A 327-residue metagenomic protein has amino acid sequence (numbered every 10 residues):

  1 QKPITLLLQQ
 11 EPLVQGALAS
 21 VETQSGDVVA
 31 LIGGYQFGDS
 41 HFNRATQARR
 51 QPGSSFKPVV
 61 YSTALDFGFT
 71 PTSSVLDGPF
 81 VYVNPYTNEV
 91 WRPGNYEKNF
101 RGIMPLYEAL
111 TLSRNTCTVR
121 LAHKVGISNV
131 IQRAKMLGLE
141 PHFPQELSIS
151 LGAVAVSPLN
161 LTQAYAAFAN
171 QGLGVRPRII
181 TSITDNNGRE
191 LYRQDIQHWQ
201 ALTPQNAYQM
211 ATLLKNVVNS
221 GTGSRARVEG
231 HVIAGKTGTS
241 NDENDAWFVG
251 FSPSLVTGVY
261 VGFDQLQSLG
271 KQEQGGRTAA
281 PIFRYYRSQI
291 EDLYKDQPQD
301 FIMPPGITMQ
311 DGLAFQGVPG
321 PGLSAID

Functional and structural regions predicted by a protein language model:
Q1-R50, S54-P58, S62, F69-S73 (+2 more regions): Periplasmic/cell-envelope proteins involved in peptidoglycan metabolism and beta-lactam response
Q1-S20, L31, G38-F42, E108 (+1 more regions): A penicillin-recognizing enzyme superfamily signal
Q24, F69-V130, G174, T184-N216 (+1 more regions): Conserved catalytic neighborhood of penicillin-recognizing serine enzymes
S25-G26, R49-D77, A109, A164-F168 (+3 more regions): Active-site SXXK
L31, Y35, A45, R49 (+11 more regions): Structured segments of extracytoplasmic/periplasmic soluble domains in secreted or envelope-associated proteins
Q36-S40, R49-S54, P58, F69 (+10 more regions): Conserved structured core elements
E89-N95, G126-Q163, R176-I179: Mid-domain, small-residue-enriched loop/turn segments at the edges of structured enzyme/sensor domains
R120-L121, L151, G235-T237: Thr-Gly-centered strand-to-loop micro-motif
